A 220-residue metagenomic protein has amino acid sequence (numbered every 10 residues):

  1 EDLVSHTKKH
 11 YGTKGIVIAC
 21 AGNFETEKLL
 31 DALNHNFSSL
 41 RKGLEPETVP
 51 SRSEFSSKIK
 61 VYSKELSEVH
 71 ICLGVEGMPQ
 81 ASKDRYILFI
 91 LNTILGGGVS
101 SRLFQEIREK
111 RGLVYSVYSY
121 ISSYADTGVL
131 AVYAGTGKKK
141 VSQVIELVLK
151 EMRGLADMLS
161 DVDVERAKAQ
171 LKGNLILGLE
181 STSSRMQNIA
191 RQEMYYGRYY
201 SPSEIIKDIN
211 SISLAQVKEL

Functional and structural regions predicted by a protein language model:
E1-E45, V61-Y62, L66, C72 (+3 more regions): Charge-rich, well-structured scaffold segments of protease-associated domains
E47-P50: Long, charged amphipathic helices and adjacent flexible linkers at domain junctions
R52-S53, R85: Prokaryote-biased recognition of long, low-complexity C-terminal linker/tail segments that are poorly structured
E54-F55, S67: Internal nucleotide-binding/catalytic subdomain
K58: Flexible, small-/acidic-enriched active-site or ligand-binding loops
L73, K83-L95, L103-I107: Active/ligand-binding-proximal structured segments within catalytic/core domains that scaffold catalytic residues
I94-G97, Q192: Conserved catalytic core of Hanks-type protein kinase domains
